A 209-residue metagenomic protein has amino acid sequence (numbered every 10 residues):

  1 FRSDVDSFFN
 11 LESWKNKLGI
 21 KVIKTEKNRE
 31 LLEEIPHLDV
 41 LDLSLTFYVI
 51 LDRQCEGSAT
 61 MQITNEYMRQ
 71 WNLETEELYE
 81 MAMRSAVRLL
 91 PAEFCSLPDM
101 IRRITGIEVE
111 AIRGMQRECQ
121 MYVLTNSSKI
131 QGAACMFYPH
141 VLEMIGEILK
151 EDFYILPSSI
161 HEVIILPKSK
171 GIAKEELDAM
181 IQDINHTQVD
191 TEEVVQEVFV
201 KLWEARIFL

Functional and structural regions predicted by a protein language model:
F1-R53, S58-M61, W203-A205, L209: Non-catalytic accessory regions used for complex assembly or targeting
E30-H186, E192: A contiguous, surface-oriented mixed alpha/beta subdomain in the mid-to-C-terminal portion of proteins that forms
D183-I207: Helix-rich interaction surfaces within compact, conserved domain-sized segments that mediate assembly or partner
